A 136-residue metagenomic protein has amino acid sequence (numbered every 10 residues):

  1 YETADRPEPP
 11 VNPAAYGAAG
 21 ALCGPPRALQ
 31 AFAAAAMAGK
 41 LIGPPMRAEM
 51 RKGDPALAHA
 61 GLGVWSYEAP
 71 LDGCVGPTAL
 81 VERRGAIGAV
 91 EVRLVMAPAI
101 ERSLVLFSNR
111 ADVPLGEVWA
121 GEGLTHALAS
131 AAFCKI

Functional and structural regions predicted by a protein language model:
T3-I136: Catalytic loop of the DD-peptidase/beta-lactamase superfamily, centered on the K-T-G motif and neighboring
